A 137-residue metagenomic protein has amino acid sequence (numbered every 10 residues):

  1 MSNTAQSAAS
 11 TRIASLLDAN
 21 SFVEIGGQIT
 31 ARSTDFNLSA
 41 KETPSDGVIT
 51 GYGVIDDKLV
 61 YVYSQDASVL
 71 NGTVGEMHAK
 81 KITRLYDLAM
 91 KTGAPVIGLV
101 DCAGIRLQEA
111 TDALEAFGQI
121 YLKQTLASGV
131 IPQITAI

Functional and structural regions predicted by a protein language model:
M1-I134: Terminal-region recognition feature
I137: Cysteine-centered functional microenvironments
